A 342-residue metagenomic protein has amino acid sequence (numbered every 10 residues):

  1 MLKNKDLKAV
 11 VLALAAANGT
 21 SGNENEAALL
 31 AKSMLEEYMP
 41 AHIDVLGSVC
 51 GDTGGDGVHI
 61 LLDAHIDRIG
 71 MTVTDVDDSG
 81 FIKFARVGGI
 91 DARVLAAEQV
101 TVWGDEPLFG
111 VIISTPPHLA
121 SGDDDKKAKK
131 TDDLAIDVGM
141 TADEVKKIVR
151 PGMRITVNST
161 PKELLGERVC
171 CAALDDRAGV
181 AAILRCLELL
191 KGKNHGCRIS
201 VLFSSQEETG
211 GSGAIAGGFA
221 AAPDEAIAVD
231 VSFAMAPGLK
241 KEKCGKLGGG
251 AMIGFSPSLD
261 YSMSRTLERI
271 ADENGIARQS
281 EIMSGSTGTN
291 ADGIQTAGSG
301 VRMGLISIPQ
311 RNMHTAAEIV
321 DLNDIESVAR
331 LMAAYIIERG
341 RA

Functional and structural regions predicted by a protein language model:
M1-A342: N-terminal hydrophobic/helix-forming segments and targeting peptides
